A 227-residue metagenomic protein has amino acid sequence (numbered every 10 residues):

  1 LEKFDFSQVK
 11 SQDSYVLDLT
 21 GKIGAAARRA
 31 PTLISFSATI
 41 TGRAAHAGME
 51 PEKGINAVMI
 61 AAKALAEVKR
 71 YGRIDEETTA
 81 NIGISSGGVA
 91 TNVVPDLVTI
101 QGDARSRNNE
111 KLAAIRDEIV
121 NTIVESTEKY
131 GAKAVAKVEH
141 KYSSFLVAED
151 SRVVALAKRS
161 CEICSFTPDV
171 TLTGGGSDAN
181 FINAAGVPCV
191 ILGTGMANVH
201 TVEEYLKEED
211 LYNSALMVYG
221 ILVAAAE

Functional and structural regions predicted by a protein language model:
L1-K10, A30-S35, C189: A glycine- and small-aliphatic-rich helix-loop capping segment at beta-alpha/alpha-beta transitions that lines
F4-I23, G102: A glycine-rich helix N-cap at a beta->alpha junction
L19, I23-G24, R28, S37-T39 (+3 more regions): Metal-dependent amide/peptide-bond hydrolase catalytic core, centered on the "pita-bread" metallohydrolase fold
